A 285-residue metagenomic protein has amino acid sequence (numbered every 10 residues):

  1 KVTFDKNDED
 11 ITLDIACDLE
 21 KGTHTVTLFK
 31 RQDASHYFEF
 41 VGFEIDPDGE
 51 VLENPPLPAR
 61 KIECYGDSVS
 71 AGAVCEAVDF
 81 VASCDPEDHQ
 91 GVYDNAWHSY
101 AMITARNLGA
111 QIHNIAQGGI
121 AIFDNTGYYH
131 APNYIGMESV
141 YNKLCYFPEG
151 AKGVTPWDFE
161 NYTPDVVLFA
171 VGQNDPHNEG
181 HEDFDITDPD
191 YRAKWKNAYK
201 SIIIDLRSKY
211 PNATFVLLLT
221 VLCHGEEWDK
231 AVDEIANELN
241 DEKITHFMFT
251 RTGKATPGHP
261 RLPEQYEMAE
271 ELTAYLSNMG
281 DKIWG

Functional and structural regions predicted by a protein language model:
K1-A96, I283-G285: N-terminal secretory targeting modules
L52-P55, G153-T163, I204-K209, D281-G285: Surface-exposed acidic, glycine-flexible loop patches that form ligand/cofactor-binding and adhesion interfaces
K61-Y65, S70, I112-A116, D165-A170 (+2 more regions): Structural recognition of the beta-strand scaffold that forms the well-ordered cores of secreted hydrolase catalytic
S70, G109, H113, G172 (+4 more regions): Sec-exported extracytoplasmic/periplasmic mature domains
P86-D188, L222-E226, H259, P263: Conserved SGNH/GDSL esterase-like catalytic core that processes O-acyl groups on lipids and polysaccharides
W195, Y199, Q265: Aromatic/hydrophobic pocket-lining residues that form the small-molecule binding cavity in soluble enzyme cores
Y199-I203, V232-D233: Generic structural signal for well-ordered alpha-helices, preferentially at hydrophobic/aromatic core positions
T214-G285: Extracellular serine-dependent O-acyl
